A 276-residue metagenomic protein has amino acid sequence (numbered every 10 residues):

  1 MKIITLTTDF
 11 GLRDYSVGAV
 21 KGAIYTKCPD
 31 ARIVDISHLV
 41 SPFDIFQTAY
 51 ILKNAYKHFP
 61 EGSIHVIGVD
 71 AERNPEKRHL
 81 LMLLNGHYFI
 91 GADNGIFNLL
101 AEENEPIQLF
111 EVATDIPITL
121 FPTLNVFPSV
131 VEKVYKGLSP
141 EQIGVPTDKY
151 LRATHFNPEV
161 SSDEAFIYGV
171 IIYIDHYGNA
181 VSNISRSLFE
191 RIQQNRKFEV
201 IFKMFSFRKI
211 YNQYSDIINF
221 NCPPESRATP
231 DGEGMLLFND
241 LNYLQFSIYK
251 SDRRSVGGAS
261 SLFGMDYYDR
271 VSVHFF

Functional and structural regions predicted by a protein language model:
M1-T8, Y15-G68, H274: Alpha/propeptide regions of enzymes that mature by internal proteolysis
K2-T5, A31-V34, S63-V66, H79-L81 (+8 more regions): Structural motif
I3, F263-F276: Short, basic/aromatic-enriched C-terminal tail that caps enzymatic domains
I3, K27-D30, D44-Q47, P60-G62 (+2 more regions): Active-site histidine-anchored catalytic micro-motif
F10-D14, E72-P75, Y177-N179: Short acidic, Gly/Ser-rich segments with clustered Asp/Glu that frequently serve as metal-coordination loops in enzyme
K27-D30, A55-F59, E103, K133-E141: Change "in soluble alpha/beta enzymes" to "in soluble alpha/beta proteins
I118-Q194: Anionic-ligand-binding alpha/beta catalytic cores of soluble enzymes and soluble regulatory domains that recognize
N183-M265: A conserved acidic, glycine/proline-rich C-terminal tail/linker
